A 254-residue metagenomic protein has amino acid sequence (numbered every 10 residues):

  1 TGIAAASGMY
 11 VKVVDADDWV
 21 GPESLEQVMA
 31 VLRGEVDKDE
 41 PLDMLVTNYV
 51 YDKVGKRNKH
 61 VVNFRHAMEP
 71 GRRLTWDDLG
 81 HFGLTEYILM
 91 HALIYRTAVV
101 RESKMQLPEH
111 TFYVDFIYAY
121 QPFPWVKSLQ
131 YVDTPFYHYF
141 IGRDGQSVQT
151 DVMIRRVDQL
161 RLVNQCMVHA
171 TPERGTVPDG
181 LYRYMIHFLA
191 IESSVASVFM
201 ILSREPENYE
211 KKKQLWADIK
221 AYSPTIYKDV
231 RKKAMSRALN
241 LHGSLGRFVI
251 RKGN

Functional and structural regions predicted by a protein language model:
T1-S7: Short, conserved alpha-helix that lines the donor NDP-sugar binding/gating region of sugar-transfer enzymes
V11: Short aromatic/hydrophobic "clamp" motif used to bind/position activated sugar donors
A16-Q130, Y137-I154: Donor-binding/catalytic cores of nucleotide-activated saccharide and glycerol-phosphate transferases/polymerases
L107, R174-D179: Inter-helical turn/loop segments and adjacent helix faces that build the functional surface of alpha-helical bundle
T134-R143, Q149-T176, V195, F199-T225: Catalytic core of nucleotide-sugar-dependent glycosyltransferases
P178-H187: All-alpha amphipathic helical-bundle segments outside canonical DNA-binding/catalytic cores that form hydrophobic
I186-V198: Amphipathic alpha-helical repeat scaffolds of TPR domains
L202-N254: Membrane-interface aromatic/basic loop that binds lipid-linked glycans or pyrophosphate carriers, typified by
